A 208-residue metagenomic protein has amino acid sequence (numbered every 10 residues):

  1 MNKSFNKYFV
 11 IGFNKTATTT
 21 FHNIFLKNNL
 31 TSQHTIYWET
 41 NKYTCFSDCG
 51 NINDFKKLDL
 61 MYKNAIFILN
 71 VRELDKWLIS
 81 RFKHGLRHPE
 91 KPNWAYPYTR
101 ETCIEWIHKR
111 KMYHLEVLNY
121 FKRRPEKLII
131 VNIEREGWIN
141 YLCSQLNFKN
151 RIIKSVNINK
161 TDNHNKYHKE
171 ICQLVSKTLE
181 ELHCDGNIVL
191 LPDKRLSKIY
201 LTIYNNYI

Functional and structural regions predicted by a protein language model:
M1-F5, I203-I208: Short, Lys/Arg-enriched, disordered terminal segments
M1-K83: PAPS-dependent sulfotransferase catalytic domain
M1-N2, A95-Y98, L118-Y120: A short alpha-helix capping/helix-coil boundary motif
F5-Y8, T102-C103, R123-P125: A short, structure-level motif marking secondary-structure boundaries and short turns
T20, I24, M112-Y120, Y141 (+1 more regions): Amphipathic alpha-helical segments that form well-ordered structural scaffolds and often line/cohere around active
I36-N41, L74, N119-T202: The conserved 3'-phosphoadenosine-5'-phosphosulfate
S47-G50, E105-Y113, E134: Soluble or luminal CAZymes and related metallo-dependent hydrolases
K57-K109, K127-L128, G137-K149: PAPS-dependent sulfotransferase catalytic domain
